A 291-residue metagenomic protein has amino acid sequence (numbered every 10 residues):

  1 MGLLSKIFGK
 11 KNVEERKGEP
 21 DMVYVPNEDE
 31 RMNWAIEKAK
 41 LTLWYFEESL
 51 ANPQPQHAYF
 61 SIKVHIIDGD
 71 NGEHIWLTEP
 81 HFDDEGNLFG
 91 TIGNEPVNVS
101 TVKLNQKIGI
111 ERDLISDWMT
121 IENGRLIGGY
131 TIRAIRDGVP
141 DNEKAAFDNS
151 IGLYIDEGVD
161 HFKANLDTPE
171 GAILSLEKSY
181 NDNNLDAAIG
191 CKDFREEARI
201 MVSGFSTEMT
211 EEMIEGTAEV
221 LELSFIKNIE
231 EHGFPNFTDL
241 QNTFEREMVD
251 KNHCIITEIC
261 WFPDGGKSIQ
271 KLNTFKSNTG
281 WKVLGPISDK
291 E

Functional and structural regions predicted by a protein language model:
K6-A58: OB/S1-fold single-stranded nucleic-acid-binding modules and their adjacent gly/ser/pro-rich low-complexity linkers
I62-I67, T91-G93, I255-P263: Short beta-strand segments that buttress and anchor functional surface loops
I67-T78: Short coil-to-beta-strand transition motifs
L88-K107: Short solvent-exposed strand/turn elements
M119, I255-T257, W261-E291: Short beta-strand edge/turn micro-motifs at domain boundaries
M119-N165: Long, low-complexity intrinsically disordered regions
E157-L185, F194, A198-I200: Short, low-complexity N-terminal intrinsically disordered segments enriched in polar/charged residues
I200-G266: Surface-exposed, charged secondary-structure patches
